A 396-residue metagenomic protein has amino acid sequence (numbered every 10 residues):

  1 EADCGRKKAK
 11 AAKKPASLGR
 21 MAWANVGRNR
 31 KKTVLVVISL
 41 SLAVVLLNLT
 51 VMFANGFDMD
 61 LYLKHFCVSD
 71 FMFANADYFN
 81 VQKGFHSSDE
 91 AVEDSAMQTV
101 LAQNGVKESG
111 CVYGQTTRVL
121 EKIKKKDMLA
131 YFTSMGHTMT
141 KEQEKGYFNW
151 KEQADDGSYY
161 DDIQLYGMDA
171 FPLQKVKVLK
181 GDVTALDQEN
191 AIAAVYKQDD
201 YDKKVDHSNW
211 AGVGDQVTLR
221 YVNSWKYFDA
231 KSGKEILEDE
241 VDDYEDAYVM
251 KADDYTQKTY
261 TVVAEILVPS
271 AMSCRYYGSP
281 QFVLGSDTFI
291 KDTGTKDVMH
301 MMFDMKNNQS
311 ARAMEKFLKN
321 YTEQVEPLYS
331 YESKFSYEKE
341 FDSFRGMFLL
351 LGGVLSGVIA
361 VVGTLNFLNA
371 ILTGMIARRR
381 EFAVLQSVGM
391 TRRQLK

Functional and structural regions predicted by a protein language model:
E1-V37, R393: Feature of multi-pass inner-membrane transport and sensor proteins that recognizes transmembrane helices together
R20-R28, M59-L63, S387: Short amphipathic alpha-helical coupling elements at transmembrane boundaries
R30-G56: Short, strongly hydrophobic transmembrane alpha-helices
V36-L46, L349-N369: Alpha-helical transmembrane segments of integral membrane proteins
V51-N55, M59, N369, T373: Short helix-terminus and kink motifs of transmembrane alpha helices, predominantly at the cytoplasmic interface
N55, M59-G352: Basic-flanked hydrophobic alpha-helices used for secretion and membrane insertion
E340-S356, A360, R380, K396: Internal alpha-helical transmembrane segments of multi-pass membrane proteins, especially GPCRs
S356, G363-K396: Interfacial "coupling" helices/loops that link adjacent transmembrane helices in transporter permeases
